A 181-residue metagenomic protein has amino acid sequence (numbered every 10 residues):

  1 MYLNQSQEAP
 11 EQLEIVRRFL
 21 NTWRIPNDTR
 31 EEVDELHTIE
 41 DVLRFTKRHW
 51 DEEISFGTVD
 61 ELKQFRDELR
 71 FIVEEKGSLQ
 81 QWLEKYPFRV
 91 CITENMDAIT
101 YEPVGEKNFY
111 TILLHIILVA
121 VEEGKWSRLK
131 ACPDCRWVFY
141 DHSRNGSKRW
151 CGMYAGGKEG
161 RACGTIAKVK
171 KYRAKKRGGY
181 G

Functional and structural regions predicted by a protein language model:
M1-S143: Short helix-coil boundary/hinge micro-motifs
R24, E122, A155, R173 (+1 more regions): Hydrophobic/aromatic-lined pockets within catalytic cores
E31, S147-K148, Y180: Amphipathic alpha-helical interaction segments
L129, K148, I166: Residues immediately within or flanking Cys/His clusters that coordinate Zn2+ in small zinc-binding modules
C135-V138, R144-G152, G160: Cys/His-rich short segments
R136, G152-A155, G164, R173: Cys/His-coordinated zinc-binding microdomains
R144, E159-G181: Contiguous alpha-helical segments
